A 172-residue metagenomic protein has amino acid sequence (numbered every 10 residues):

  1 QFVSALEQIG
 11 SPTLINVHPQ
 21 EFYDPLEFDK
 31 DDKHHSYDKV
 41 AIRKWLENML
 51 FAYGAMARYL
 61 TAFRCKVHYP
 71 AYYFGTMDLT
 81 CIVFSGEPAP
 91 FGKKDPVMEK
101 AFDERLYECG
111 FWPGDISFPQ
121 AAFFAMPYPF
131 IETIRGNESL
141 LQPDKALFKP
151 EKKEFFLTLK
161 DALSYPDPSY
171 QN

Functional and structural regions predicted by a protein language model:
Q1, I134-G136, S169-Q171: Short, conserved charged micro-motifs
Q1-R43: Long, hydrophobic, well-ordered secondary-structure blocks that form the structural core and pocket-lining surfaces
E7, A57, F130: Residue-level marker of positions within ordered structural domains that often coincide with functionally constrained
L14-V17, Y73, F124: A structural signal for short, well-ordered beta-strand segments and their strand-loop junctions that often border
K30-D115: Aromatic/basic-lined ligand-recognition segments that form π-stacking hydrophobic pockets flanked by Lys/Arg to engage
R105-F155: Low-complexity, glycine/alanine/valine/leucine- and proline-rich hydrophobic stretches
A146-N172: TerminUS-proximal long segments
